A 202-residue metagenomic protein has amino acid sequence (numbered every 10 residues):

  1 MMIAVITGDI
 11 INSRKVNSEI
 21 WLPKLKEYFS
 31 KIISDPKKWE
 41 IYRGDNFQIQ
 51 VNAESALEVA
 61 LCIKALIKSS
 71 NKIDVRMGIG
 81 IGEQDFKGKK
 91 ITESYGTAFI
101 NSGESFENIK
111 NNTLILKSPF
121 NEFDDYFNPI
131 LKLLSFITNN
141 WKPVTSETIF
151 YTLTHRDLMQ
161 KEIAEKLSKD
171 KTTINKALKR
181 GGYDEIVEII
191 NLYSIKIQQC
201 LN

Functional and structural regions predicted by a protein language model:
M1-G103, E107: DNA-contacting interfaces and partner/effector-binding or oligomerization modules in DNA-centric proteins
K87-E93, I109-P129: Flexible, glycine/charge-rich interdomain/linker segments that couple and regulate nucleotide signaling catalytic cores
F127-V144, I197-Q199: Short, Lys/Arg-enriched anionic-surface-contact patches
E147-Y151: Short alpha-helical "packing" element that flanks the helix-turn-helix/winged-helix DNA-binding module
T152-R156: Short helix-to-turn junction characteristic of helix-turn-helix DNA-binding domains, especially the helix
M159-L167, I174: Short alpha-helical "recognition helix" segments of helix-turn-helix
N175-R180: Key DNA-contacting residues within the recognition helix of helix-turn-helix
I190-L201: Short, basic, alpha-helical segments at the C-terminal edge of helix-turn-helix-like DNA-binding modules
